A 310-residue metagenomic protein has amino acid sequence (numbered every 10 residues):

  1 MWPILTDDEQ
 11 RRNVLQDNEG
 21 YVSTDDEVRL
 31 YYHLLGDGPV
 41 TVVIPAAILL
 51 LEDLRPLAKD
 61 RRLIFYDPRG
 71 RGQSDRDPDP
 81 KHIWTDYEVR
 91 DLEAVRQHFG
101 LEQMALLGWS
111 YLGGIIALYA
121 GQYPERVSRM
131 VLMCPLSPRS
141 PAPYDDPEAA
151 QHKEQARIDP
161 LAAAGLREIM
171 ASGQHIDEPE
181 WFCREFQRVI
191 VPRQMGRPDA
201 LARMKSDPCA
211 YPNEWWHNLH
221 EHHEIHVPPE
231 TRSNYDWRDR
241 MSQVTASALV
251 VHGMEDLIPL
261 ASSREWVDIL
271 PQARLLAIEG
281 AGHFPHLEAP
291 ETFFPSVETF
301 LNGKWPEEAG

Functional and structural regions predicted by a protein language model:
Y21-D77: Conserved HGGG/HGGXW glycine-rich cap/lid loop of the alpha/beta-hydrolase fold
I64-Y111, Q122, P295: Active-site loop/oxyanion-hole signature of alpha/beta-hydrolase fold enzymes
E102-D146: Conserved hydrolase catalytic core segment
V131-Q174: Flexible "cap/lid" loop of the alpha/beta hydrolase fold
R167-H223, R240: Conserved alpha/beta-hydrolase catalytic His-Asp/Glu region
V244, V250-H252: Short beta-strand/loop motif that positions the catalytic acidic residue of the alpha/beta-hydrolase fold
L257-S262: Conserved alpha/beta-hydrolase "acid-adjacent" motif
A273-G310: Catalytic active-site module of serine/aspartate enzymes centered on a nucleophile-bearing elbow/loop
